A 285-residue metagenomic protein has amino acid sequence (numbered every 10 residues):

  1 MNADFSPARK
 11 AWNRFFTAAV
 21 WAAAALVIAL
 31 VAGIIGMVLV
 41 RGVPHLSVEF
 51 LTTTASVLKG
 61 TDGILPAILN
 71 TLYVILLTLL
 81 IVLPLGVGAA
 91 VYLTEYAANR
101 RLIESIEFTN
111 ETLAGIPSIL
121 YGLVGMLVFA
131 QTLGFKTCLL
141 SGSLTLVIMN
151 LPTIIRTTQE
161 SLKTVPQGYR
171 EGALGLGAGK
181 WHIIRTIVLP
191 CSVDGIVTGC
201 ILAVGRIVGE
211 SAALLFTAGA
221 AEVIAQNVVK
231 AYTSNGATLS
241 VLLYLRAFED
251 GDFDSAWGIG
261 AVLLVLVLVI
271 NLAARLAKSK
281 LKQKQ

Functional and structural regions predicted by a protein language model:
N2-A22, M37-T78, L245-D254: Periplasmic/extracellular loop-to-transmembrane helix junction in inner-membrane transport proteins
S56-L58, D62, L214-L264: Interhelical loop and adjacent transmembrane-helix boundary motif in polytopic membrane transport permeases
L69, Y73-I81, L85, A89 (+4 more regions): Hydrophobic alpha-helical transmembrane segments of multipass integral membrane proteins, especially permease/channel
T78-N110, L123, R275-K280: Transmembrane-helix boundary motif in ABC transporter permease subunits
L79, T158, K180-A218: Transmembrane alpha-helices
L93, Q159, K163, I201 (+1 more regions): C-terminal transmembrane helix and the adjacent membrane-cytosol boundary/short C-terminal tail of inner/organellar
E111-V147: Generic hydrophobic transmembrane alpha-helix motif, especially the helices
P117, L176-G177, P190: Glycine/proline-centered hinge or cleavage motifs at structural transition points of membrane proteins
